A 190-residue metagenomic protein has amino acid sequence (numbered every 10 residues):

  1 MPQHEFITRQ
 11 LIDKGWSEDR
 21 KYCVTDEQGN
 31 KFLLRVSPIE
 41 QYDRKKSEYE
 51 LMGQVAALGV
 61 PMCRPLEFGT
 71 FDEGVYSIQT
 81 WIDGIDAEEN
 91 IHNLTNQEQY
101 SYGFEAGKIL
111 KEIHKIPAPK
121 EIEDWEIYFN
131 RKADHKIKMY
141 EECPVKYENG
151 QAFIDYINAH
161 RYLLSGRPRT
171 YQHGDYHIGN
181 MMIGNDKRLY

Functional and structural regions predicted by a protein language model:
M1-Q3, K115-G174, G184-N185: An alpha-helical support segment within catalytic cores of ATP-dependent transferases
Q3-H4, A57-V60, D186: Short, well-ordered coil/turn elements that cap or connect secondary structure elements
Q3-I12: Conserved N-terminal boundary motif of the eukaryotic protein kinase catalytic domain
L11-D124, E148, G166: ATP-binding pocket architecture of kinase catalytic cores
E48, H173-D175, N180: Acidic active-site catalytic centers that drive phospho-/nucleotidyl reactions and related ester hydrolyses
S77-I78, H135-K136, G179: Charge-rich, low-complexity amphipathic helices in intrinsically disordered tails/linkers adjacent to domains
N180-Y190: Conserved protein kinase catalytic/activation segment
